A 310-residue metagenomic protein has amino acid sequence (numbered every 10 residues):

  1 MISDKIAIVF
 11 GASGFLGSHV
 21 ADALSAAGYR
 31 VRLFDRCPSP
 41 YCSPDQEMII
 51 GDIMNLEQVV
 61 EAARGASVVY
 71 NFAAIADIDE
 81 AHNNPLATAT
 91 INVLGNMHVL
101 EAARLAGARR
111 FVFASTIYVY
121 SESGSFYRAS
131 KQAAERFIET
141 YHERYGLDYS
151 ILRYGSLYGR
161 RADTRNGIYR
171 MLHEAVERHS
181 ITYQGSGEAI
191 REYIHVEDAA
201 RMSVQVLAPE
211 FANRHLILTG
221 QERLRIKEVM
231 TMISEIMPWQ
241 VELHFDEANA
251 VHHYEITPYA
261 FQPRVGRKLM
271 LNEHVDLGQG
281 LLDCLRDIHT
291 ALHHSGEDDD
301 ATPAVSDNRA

Functional and structural regions predicted by a protein language model:
A7-A26: N-terminal Rossmann NAD(P)H-binding glycine-rich loop of SDR-like oxidoreductase domains
F10, F34, V69-A73, F111-I117 (+1 more regions): SDR active-site strand-loop-helix element
Y29-P40: Conserved glycine-rich Rossmann-like NAD(P)H-binding loop of the short-chain dehydrogenase/reductase
D45-N55: Rossmann-fold cofactor-recognition segment
I53-T90: NAD(P)H-binding glycine-rich loop region in Rossmannoid oxidoreductase-like domains and their noncatalytic homologs
T90, L94-Y127: Conserved Rossmann-fold NAD(P)-dependent oxidoreductase catalytic core, especially the SDR/UDP-sugar
F126, Q132, R136-R191, V196-A200 (+2 more regions): NAD(P)-dependent short-chain dehydrogenase/reductase
H179, Y183-A310: C-terminal substrate-binding subdomain of Rossmann-fold SDR/epimerase-dehydratase oxidoreductases
